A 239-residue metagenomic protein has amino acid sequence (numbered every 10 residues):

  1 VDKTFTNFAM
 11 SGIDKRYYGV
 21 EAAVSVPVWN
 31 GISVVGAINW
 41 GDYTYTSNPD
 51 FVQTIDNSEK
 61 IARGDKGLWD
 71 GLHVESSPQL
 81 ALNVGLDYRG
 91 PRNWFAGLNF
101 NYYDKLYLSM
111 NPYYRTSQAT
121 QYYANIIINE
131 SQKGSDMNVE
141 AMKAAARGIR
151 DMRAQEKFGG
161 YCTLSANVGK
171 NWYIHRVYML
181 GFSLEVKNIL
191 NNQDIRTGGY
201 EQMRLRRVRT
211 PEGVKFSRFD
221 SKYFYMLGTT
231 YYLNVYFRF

Functional and structural regions predicted by a protein language model:
D2-A9, R63-D70, A146-A154, V214-F219: Extracytoplasmic loops and strand-loop junctions of Gram-negative outer membrane beta-barrel proteins
K3-P112: Gram-negative outer-membrane beta-barrel transporters
D14-Y18, S76-L82, G160-L164, Y178 (+1 more regions): Residues that define the transmembrane beta-barrel architecture of outer-membrane proteins
E21-A23, G85-D87, N167-G169, E185 (+1 more regions): Outer-membrane beta-barrel architecture
V26, N30, N83-G85, A166 (+2 more regions): Conserved beta-strand->loop/alpha-helix structural units within folded catalytic cores of enzymes with alpha/beta
Y102-Y123, I127, G134, E140-A144 (+1 more regions): C-terminal beta-signal and adjacent terminal beta-strands/loops of Gram-negative outer-membrane beta-barrel proteins
S135-E140, M152-T163, N192: Outer-membrane beta-barrel transmembrane domain signature
